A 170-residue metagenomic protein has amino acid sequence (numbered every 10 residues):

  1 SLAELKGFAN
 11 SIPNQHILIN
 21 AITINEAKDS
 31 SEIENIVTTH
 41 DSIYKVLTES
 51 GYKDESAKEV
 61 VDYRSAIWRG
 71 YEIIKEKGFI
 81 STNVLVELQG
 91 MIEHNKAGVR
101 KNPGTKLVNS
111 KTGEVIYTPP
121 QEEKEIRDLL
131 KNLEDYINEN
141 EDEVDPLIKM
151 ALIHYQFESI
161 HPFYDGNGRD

Functional and structural regions predicted by a protein language model:
S1-D170: FIC/Doc superfamily catalytic core
